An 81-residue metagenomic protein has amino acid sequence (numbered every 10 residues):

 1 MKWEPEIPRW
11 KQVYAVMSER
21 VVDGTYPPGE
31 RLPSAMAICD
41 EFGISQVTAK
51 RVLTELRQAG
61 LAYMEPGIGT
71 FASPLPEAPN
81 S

Functional and structural regions predicted by a protein language model:
M1-T54, Q58-Y63, I68, P74-S81: Extreme N-terminal segment that seeds HTH/winged-HTH DNA-binding domains in transcriptional regulators
